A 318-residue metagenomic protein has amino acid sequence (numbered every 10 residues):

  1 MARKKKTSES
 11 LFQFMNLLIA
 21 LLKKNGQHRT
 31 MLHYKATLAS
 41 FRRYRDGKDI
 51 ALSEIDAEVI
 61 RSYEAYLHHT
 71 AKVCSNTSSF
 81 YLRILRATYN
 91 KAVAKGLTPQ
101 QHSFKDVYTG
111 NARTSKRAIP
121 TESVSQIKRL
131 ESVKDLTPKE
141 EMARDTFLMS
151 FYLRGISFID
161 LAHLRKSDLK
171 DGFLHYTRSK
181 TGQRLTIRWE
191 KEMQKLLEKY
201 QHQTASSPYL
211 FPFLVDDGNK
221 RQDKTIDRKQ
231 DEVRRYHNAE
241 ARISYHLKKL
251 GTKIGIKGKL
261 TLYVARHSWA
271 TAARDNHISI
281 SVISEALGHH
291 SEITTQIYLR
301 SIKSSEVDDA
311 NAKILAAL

Functional and structural regions predicted by a protein language model:
N16-R29, L38-S115, V133: N-terminal core-binding DNA-recognition domain of tyrosine recombinases/integrases
N90-L97, S150-D171: Short, charged phosphate-coordinating catalytic segments
V107-F158: Basic, Lys/Arg- and aromatic-enriched nucleic-acid-binding interface segment
A118, R178-G182, L287-A312: Catalytic-site neighborhood detector that most strongly recognizes the C-terminal catalytic loop/helix of tyrosine
V124, E190-K257: Active-site/catalytic core of tyrosine-dependent DNA strand-transfer enzymes
D135-P138, R235-Y236, S244-E285: Short, basic (Lys/Arg/His-rich) helix/loop patches that form interaction surfaces in the mid-to-C-terminal regions
H163-K199, V215-D216: Conserved tyrosine-mediated DNA breakage-rejoining catalytic core shared by Y-recombinases
S167-F173, K257-G258, I278-I297: Short, polar N-cap/turn motifs at the start of nucleic acid-interacting alpha helices
